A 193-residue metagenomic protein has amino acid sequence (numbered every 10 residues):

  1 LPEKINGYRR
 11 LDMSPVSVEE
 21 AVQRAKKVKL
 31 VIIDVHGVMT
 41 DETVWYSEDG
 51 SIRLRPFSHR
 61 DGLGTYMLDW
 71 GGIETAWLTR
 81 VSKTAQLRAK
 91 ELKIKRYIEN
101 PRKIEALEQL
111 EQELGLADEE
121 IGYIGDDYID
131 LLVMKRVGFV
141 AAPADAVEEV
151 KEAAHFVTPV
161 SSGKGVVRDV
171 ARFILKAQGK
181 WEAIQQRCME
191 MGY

Functional and structural regions predicted by a protein language model:
P2-I104: Alpha-helical substrate-recognition element adjacent to the catalytic core
S51-L54, S58, E91-L92, Y97 (+1 more regions): Mg2+-dependent phosphoryl-transfer enzymes with acidic/Ser/Thr/Gly-rich catalytic loops
